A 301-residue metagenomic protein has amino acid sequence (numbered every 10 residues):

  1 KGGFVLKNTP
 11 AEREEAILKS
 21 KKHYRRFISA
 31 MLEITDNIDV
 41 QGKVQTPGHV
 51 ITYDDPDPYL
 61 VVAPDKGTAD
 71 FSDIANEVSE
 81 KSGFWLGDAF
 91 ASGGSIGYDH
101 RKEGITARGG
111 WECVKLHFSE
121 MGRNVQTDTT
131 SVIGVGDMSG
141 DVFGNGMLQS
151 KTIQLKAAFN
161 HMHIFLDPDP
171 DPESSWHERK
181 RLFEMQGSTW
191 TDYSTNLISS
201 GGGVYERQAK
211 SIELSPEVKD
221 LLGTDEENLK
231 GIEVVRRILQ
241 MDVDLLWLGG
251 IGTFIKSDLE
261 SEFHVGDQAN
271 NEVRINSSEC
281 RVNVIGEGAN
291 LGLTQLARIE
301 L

Functional and structural regions predicted by a protein language model:
K1-V5: N-terminal amphipathic, basic-rich helices that act as targeting or association modules
N8-D57, V61, G67-L301: Non-transmembrane, aqueous-exposed alpha-helical and coiled segments at domain scale
